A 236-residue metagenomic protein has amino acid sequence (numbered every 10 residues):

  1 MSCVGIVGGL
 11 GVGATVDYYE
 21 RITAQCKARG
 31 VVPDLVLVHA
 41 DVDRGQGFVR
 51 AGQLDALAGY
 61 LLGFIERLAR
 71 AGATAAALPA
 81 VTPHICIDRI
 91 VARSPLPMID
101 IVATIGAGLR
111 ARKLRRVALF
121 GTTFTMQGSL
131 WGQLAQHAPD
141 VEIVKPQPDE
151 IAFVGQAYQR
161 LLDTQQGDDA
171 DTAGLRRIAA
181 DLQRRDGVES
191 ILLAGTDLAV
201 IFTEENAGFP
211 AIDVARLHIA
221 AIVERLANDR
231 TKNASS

Functional and structural regions predicted by a protein language model:
M1-S236: Non-catalytic structural scaffold of enzyme domains
